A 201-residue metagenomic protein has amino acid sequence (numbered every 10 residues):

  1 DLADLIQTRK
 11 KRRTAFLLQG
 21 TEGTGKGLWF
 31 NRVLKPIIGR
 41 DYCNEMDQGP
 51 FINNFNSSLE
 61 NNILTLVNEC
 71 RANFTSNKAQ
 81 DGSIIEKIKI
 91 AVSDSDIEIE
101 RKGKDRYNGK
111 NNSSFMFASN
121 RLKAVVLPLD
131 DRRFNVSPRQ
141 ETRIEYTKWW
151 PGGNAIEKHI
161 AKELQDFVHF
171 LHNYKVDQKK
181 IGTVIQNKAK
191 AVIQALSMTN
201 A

Functional and structural regions predicted by a protein language model:
D1-C70, N135, L171: P-loop NTPase catalytic core of nucleic-acid-dependent motor ATPases
K26-G27, L122-L129: SF2 helicase motor core recognition
R32-V33, A79-I88, L129-R133: Short, glycine/charged-enriched secondary-structure capping and boundary segments
C43, F55-S113: Conserved nucleotide-sensing/catalytic segment adjacent to the nucleotide-binding pocket in NTP-handling enzymes
R71-A72, N120-A124, Q140-E145: Conserved nucleotide-binding/hydrolysis micro-motifs of P-loop NTPases
I88-D96, K123, V136, E141: Signature of the SF2 helicase/ATPase Hel1-core->accessory helical subdomain module
G109-S113, L127-A201: Phosphate-sensing "switch" segment of ASCE/P-loop ATPases
